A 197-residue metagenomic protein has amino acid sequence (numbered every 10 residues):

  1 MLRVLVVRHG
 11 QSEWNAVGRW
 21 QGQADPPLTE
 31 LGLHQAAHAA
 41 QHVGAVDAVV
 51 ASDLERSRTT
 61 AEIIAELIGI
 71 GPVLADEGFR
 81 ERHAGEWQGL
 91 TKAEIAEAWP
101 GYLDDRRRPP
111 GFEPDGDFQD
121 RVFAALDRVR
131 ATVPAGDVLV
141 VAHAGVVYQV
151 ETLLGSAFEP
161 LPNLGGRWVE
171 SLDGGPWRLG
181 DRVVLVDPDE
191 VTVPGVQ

Functional and structural regions predicted by a protein language model:
M1-L2, R82-E94, E151-Q197: Acidic, low-complexity terminal tails and accessory targeting/binding regions of phosphate-metabolizing enzymes
L2-G71, A98, L103, D115-G116 (+1 more regions): Active-site-proximal alpha-helix that buttresses catalytic centers in soluble enzyme cores
E13, R56-R58, E81-R82, V146-Y148: Short, active-site-adjacent cap segments at secondary-structure transitions
G44-G78, L172-Q197: Conserved histidine-centered catalytic loops in small-molecule metabolism enzymes
A51-S52, D120, V141-A142: Short beta-strand scaffold positions
R58, I70, F123-L179: Active-site-adjacent alpha-helix immediately C-terminal to a catalytic or transition-state-stabilizing loop
I64-A124, G180-D181, V196-Q197: Phosphate-handling substructures
